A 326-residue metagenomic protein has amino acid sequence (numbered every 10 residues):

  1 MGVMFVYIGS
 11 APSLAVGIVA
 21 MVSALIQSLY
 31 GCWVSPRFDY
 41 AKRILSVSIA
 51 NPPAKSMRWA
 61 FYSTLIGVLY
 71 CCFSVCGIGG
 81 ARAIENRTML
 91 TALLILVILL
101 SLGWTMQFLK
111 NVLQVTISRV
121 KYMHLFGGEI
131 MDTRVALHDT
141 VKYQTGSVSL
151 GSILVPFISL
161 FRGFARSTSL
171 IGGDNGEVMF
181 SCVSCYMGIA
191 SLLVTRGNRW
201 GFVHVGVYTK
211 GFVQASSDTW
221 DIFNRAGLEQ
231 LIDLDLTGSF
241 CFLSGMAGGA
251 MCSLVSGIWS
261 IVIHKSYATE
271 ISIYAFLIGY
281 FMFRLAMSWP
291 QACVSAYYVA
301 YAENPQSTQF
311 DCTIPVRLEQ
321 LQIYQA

Functional and structural regions predicted by a protein language model:
M1-A326: Hydrophobic alpha-helical membrane segments
